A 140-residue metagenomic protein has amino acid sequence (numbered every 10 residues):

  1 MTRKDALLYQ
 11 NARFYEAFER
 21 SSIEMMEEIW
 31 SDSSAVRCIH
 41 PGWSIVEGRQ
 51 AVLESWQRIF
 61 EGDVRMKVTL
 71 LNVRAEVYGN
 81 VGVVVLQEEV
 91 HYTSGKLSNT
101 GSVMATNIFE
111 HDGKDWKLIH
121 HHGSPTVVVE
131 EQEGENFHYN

Functional and structural regions predicted by a protein language model:
M1-E28, A35-N140: A beta-strand edge to alpha-helix "cap/lid" segment located at domain peripheries
